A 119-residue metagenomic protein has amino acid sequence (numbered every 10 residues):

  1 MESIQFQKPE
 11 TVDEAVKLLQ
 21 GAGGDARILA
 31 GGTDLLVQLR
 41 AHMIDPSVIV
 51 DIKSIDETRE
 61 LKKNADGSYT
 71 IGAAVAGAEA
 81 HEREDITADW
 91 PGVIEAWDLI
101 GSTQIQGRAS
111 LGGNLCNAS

Functional and structural regions predicted by a protein language model:
M1-S119: C-terminal structural segment of proteins
